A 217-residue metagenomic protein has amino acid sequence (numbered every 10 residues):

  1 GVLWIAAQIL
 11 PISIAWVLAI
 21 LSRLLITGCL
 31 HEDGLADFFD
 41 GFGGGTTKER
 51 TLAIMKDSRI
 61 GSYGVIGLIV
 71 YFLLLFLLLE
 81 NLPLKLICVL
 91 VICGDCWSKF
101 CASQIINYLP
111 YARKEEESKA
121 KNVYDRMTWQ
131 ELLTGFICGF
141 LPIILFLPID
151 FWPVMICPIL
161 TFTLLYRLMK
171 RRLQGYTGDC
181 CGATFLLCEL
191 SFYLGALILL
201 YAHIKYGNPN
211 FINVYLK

Functional and structural regions predicted by a protein language model:
G1-G28, F42-R50, D57-S58, Y63-K217: Hydrophobic alpha-helical transmembrane segments
G28-G34: Replace "His-x-His-based motif
